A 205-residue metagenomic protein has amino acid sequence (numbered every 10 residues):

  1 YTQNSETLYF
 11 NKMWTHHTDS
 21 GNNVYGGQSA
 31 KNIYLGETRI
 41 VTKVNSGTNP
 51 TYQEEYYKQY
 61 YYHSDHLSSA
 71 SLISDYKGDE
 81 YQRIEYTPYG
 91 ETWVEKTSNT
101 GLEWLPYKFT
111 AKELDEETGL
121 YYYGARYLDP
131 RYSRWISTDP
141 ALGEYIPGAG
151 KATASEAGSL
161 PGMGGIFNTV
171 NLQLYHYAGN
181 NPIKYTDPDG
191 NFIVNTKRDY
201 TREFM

Functional and structural regions predicted by a protein language model:
Y1, E6-H17, Y25, S29-E37 (+4 more regions): Aromatic-rich beta-strand edge motifs centered on tyrosine
Y1-Q3, G47-G124, R131-Y132, I136 (+2 more regions): A motif-centric feature for acidic-aromatic and gly/ser/thr-rich catalytic loops and repeats
D19-G21, Q28-S29, T110-E113, P161-G164: Short, P/G- and charge-enriched loop/turn segments at secondary-structure junctions
Y25-G26, I33-L35, E55, T100-L102 (+2 more regions): Extracellular/periplasmic catalytic domains that process cell-envelope and extracellular macromolecules
S29, Y122-Y123, L172: A conserved catalytic-core signature of glycosyltransferases
I33-P50: Trp/Tyr-centric glycan-recognition "aromatic platform" motifs on solvent-exposed beta-strand/loop surfaces
A149-I166, L172, I183-K184, P188-M205: Low-complexity, glycine/serine/proline-rich disordered segments that function as export/translocation leaders
